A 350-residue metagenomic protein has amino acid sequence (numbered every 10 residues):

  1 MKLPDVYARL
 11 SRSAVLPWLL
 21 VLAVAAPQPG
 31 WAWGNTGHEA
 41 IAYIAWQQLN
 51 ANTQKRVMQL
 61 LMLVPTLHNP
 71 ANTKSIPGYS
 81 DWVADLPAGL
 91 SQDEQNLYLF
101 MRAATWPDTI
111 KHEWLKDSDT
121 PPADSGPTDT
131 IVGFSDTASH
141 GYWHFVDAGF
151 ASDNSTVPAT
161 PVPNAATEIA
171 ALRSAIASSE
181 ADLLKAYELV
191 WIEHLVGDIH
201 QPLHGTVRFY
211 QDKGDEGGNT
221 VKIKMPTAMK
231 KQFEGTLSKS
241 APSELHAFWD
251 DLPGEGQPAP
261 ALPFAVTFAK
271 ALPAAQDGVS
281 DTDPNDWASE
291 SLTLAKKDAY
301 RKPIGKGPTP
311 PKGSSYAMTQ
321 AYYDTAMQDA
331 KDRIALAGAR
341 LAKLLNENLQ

Functional and structural regions predicted by a protein language model:
K2-W18: Bacterial N-terminal signal peptides that target proteins for export
R12, L22-V24, W82, F268: Residue-level detector of alpha-helical hydrophobic segments embedded in or interacting with membranes
S13, A23-A25, A103, S280: Generic N-terminal simple sequence motifs
V15-L22, W31-A32: Hydrophobic alpha-helical targeting segments used for export or membrane insertion
P27-P29: N-terminal signal peptide c-region/cleavage motif recognized by signal peptidases
W31-L195, P202, V207-Q350: N-terminal, motif-rich segments that launch catalysis or mediate targeting to/interaction with membranes, typified by
